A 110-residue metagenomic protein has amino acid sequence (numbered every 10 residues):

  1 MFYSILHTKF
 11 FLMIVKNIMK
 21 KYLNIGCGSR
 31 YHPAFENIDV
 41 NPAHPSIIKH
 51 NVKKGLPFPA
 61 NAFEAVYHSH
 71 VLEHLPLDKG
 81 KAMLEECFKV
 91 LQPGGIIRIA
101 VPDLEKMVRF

Functional and structural regions predicted by a protein language model:
M1-M19: Membrane-proximal basic amphipathic "stem/tether" segments
K20-G55, E105: Class I SAM-dependent methyltransferase SAM/SAH-binding core
K53-V66: A short acidic, Gly/Pro-enriched loop at the edge of an enzyme's catalytic core that lines a small-molecule cofactor
A65-V71, G80: A short beta-strand submotif of the Rossmann-like class I SAM-dependent methyltransferase core that lines
V71, C87, V101-D103: Hydrophobic adenine-recognition pocket in adenosine-nucleotide-binding enzymes
H74-L75: A short His-aromatic
K81-I96: A short glycine-rich, Lys/Arg-flanked "PGG" loop and its adjoining helix->strand segment in the class I
I96-F110: Conserved class I S-adenosyl-L-methionine
